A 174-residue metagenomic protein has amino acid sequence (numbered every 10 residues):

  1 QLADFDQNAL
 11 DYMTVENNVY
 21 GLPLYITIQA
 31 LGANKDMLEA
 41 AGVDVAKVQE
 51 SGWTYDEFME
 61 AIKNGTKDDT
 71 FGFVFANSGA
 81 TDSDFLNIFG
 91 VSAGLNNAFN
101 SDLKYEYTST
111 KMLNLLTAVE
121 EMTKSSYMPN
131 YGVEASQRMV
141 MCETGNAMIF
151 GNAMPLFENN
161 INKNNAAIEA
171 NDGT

Functional and structural regions predicted by a protein language model:
Q1-F5, D36, A40-G42, M139-M141 (+2 more regions): Extracytoplasmic "Venus flytrap"/periplasmic binding protein-like
Q1-F5, K47-S51, G94-N114, K163-T174: Short, solvent-exposed loop/beta-turn-alpha elements that line the ligand-binding surface or hinge of extracytoplasmic
Q1-Q29, M59, D172: Hinge/lid segment of periplasmic solute-binding proteins
T27, A135, G151-I161: Beta->alpha turn/N-cap motifs
A30-A33, G90: Short glycine- and hydrophobic/aromatic-rich loop-to-beta-strand nucleating segment in the catalytic cores
L38, E57-N64, M122, A135-F150: Short helices/loops that flank or line small-molecule/ion binding pockets
K47-W53, Y127-Q137: Short beta-strand-to-loop elements that line the ligand-binding cleft of bilobed periplasmic-binding protein-like
E60-I62, S101-G132, G173: Glycine-centered hinge/linker elements that transmit conformational signals in sensory and ligand-binding systems
